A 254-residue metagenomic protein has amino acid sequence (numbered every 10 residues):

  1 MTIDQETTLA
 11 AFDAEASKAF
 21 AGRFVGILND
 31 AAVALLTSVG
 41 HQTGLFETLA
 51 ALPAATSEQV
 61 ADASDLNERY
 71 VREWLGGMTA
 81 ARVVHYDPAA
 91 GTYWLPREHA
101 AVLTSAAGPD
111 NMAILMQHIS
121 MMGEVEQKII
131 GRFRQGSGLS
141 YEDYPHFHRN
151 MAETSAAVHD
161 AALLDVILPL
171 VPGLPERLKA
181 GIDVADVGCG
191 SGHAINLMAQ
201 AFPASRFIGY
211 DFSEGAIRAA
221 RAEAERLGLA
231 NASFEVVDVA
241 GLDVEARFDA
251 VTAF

Functional and structural regions predicted by a protein language model:
M1-S17: Basic/polar N-terminal segments that are highly enriched at the extreme N-terminus, encompassing both cleavable
T2, M121-F254: Conserved adenosyl
A10-A11, E15, G22, G26-T43 (+2 more regions): Conserved Class I S-adenosyl-L-methionine-dependent methyltransferase catalytic core
L49-P53: Short helix-to-turn junction characteristic of helix-turn-helix DNA-binding domains, especially the helix
A54-D62: Short acidic, hydrophobic short linear motifs in intrinsically disordered regions
L66-G77: Short amphipathic alpha-helical interaction segments
